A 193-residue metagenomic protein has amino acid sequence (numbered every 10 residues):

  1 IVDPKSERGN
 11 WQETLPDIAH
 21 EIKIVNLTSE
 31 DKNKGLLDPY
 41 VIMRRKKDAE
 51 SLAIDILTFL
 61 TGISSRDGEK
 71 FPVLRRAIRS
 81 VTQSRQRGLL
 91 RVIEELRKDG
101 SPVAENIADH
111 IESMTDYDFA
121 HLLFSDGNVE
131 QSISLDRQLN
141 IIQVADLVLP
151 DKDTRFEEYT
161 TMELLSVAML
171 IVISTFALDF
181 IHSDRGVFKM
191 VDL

Functional and structural regions predicted by a protein language model:
I1: Glycine-rich phosphate-binding P-loop
P4-P16, L27-L193: P-loop NTPase motor domains
I18-H20: Short, structured coil segments at secondary-structure junctions
